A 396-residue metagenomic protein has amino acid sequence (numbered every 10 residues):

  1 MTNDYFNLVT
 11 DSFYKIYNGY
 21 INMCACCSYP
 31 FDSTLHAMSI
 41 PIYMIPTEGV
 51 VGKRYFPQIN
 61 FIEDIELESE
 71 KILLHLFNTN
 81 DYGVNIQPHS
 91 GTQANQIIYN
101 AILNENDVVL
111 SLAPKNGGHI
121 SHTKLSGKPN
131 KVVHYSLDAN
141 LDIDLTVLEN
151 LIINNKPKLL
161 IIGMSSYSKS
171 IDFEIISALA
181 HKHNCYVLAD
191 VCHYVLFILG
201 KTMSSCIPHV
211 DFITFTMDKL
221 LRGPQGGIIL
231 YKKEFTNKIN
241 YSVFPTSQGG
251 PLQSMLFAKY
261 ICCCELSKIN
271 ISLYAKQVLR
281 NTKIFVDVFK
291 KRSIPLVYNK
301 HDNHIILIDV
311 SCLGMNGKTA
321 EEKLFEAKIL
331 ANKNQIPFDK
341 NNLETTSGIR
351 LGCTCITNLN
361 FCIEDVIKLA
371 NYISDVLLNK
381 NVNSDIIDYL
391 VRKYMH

Functional and structural regions predicted by a protein language model:
M1-K71, R392-H396: N-terminal glycine-rich, Lys/His-bearing helix-loop that initiates the first secondary-structure elements of many
N3-D4, D64, E68-S293, C353 (+1 more regions): Conserved PLP-enzyme active-site core in the AAT-like
I16, H89, S254, N299-I305: Short Gly/Ser/Thr- and Asp/Glu-enriched loop/turn motifs at secondary-structure junctions
N22-C24, G52-I59, G83-Q87, I161-G163 (+2 more regions): Short glycine-rich or small-residue beta-strand-to-loop segments that form or flank ligand, phosphate, metal/Fe-S
L179, I284, V288-R292, T319-A327 (+2 more regions): Generic non-transmembrane alpha-helical segments
R280, L343-H396: PLP-dependent enzyme catalytic core of the Aspartate aminotransferase-like
P295-N360: Conserved PLP-binding catalytic core of the aspartate aminotransferase-like
